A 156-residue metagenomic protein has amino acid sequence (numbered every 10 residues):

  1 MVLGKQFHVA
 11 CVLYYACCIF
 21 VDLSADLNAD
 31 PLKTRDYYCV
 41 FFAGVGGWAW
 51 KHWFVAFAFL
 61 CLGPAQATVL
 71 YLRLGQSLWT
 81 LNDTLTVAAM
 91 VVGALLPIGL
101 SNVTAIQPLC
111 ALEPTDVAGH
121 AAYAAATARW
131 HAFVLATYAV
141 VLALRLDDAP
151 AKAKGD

Functional and structural regions predicted by a protein language model:
M1, A151-D156: Cytosol/nucleoplasm-facing, intrinsically disordered, low-complexity tails of endomembrane-system membrane proteins
M1-C11, G63-A88: Helix-loop boundary elements of multi-pass alpha-helical membrane proteins
V2-P64: Interfacial loop at the N-terminal end of multi-pass membrane proteins
V21-A25, V92-L109: C-terminal TM-helix exit segments that contain a strictly Trp-centered aromatic cap at the helix terminus
A25-F42, I106-V117, K154-D156: Interhelical loop segments of eukaryotic multi-pass membrane proteins
P31, L62-R73, L96-N102: Membrane-helix exit/interface motif
D36-H52, P114-H131: Juxtamembrane membrane-interface segments at transmembrane-helix boundaries in membrane proteins
V134-L144: Hydrophobic cores of alpha-helical transmembrane segments in multi-pass inner/ER membrane proteins, independent
